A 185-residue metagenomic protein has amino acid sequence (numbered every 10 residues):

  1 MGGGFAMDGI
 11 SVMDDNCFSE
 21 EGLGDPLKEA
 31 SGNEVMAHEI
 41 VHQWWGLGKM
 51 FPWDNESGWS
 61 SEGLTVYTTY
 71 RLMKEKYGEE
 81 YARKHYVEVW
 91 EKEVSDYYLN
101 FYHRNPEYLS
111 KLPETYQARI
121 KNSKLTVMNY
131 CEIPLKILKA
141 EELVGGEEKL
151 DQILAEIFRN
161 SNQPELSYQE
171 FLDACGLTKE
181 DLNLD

Functional and structural regions predicted by a protein language model:
M1-G3, M7, L99-N100, R104 (+2 more regions): Glycine-rich, acidic and aromatic/proline-enriched surface loops and short helix-turn segments that act as binding
M1-Q43, L47-S57, T68: Juxtacatalytic substrate-recognition/specificity segment
A6, E29, N33, A37 (+4 more regions): Active-site-proximal structural scaffolding
S19-G24, F51-P52, K74-E79, L143-E148 (+1 more regions): Secondary-structure transition/capping motifs at alpha-helix termini and the adjoining loop/turn into the next element
E39-I40, W44, G48, T68 (+5 more regions): Sec/Tat-exported extracytoplasmic proteins
W53, G58-S61, G78-K84, E147-A155: Short, well-structured active-site flanking segments
E62-L135, Q163: Acidic/His/Gly-enriched intrinsically disordered linker/tail segments that often contain short helix/coil "MoRF-like"
E80, Q117-D185: Amphipathic alpha-helical substructures
